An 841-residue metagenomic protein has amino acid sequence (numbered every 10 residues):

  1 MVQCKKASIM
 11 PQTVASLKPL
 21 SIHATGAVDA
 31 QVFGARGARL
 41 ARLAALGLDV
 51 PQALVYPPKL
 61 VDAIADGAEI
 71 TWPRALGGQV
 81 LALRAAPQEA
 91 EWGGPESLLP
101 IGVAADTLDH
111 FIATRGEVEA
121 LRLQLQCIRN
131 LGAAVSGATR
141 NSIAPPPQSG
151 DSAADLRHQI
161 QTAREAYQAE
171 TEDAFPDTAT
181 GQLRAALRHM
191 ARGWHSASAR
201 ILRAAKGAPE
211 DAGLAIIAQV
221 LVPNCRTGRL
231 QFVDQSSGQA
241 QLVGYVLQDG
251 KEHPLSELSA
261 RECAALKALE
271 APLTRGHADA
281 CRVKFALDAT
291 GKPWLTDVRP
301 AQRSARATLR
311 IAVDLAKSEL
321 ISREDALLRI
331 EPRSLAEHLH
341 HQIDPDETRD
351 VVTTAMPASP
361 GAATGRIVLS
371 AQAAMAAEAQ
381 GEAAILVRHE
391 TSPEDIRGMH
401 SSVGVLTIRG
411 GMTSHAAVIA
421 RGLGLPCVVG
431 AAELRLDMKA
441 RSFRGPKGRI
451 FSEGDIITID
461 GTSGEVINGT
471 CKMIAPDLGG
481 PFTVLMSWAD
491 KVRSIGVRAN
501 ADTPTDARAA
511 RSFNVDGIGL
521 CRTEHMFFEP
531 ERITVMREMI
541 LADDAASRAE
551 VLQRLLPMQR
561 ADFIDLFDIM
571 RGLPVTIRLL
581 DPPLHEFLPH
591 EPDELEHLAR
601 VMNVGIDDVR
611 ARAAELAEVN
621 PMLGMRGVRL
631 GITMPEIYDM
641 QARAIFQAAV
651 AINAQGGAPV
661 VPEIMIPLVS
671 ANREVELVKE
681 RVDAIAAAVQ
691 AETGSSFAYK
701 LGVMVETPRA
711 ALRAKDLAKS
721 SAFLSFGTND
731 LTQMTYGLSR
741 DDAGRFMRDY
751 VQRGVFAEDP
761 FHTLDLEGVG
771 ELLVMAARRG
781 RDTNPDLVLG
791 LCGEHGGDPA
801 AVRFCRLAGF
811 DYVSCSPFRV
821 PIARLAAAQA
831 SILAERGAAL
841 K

Functional and structural regions predicted by a protein language model:
V2-D346, A376-E378, E382-I385, S392-R397 (+11 more regions): Nucleotide/phosphate-binding sheet-loop regions of phosphoryl- and nucleotidyl-transfer enzymes
G26-A30, S359-S401, V769-P785: C-terminal accessory/binding modules appended to enzymatic or scaffolding proteins
L54, I408-G410, V429-A432, C521 (+2 more regions): Short beta->alpha connector loops at strand-helix junctions that form conserved, small/polar/Pro-enriched
P57, T391-E394, M412-S414, E433-G445 (+5 more regions): Short acidic loop-to-helix transition motifs that present clustered carboxylates
R203-E210, L327-A376, A383-A384, E453 (+6 more regions): Long, charged amphipathic helices and adjacent flexible linkers at domain junctions
D288, P426-V428: Hydrophobic alpha-helical bundles that form the membrane domains of multi-pass transporters
V403-R409, C427, G790: A short, small-residue-rich loop immediately preceding and capping a beta-strand
L478-P481, W488-K841: Conserved alpha/beta-domain cores
